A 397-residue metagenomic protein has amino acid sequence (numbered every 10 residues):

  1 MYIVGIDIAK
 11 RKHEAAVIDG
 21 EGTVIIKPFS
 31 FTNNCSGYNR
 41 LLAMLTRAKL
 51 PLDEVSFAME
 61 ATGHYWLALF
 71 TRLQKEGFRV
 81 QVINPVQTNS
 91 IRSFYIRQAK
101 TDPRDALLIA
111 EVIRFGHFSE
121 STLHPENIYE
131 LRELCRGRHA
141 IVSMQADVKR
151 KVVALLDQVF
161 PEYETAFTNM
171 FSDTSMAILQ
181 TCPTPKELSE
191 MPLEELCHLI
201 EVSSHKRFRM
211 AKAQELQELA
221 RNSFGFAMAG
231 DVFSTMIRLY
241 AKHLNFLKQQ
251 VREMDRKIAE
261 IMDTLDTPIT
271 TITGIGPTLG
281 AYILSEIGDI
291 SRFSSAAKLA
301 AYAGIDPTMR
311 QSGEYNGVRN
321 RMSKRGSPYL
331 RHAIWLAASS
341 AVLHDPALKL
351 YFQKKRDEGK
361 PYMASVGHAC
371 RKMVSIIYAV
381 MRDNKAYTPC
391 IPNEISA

Functional and structural regions predicted by a protein language model:
M1-A397: A detector of single, family-specific signature residues that are central to catalytic or substrate-handling motifs
